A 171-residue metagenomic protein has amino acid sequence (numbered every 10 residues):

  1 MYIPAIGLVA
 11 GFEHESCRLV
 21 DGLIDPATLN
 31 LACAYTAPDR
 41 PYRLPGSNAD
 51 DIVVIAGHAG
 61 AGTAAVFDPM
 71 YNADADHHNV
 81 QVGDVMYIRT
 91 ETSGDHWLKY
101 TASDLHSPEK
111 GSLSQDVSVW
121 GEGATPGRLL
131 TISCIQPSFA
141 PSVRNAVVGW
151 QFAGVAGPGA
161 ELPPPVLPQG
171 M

Functional and structural regions predicted by a protein language model:
M1-M171: Solvent-exposed, non-transmembrane regions of membrane-associated and secreted proteins
